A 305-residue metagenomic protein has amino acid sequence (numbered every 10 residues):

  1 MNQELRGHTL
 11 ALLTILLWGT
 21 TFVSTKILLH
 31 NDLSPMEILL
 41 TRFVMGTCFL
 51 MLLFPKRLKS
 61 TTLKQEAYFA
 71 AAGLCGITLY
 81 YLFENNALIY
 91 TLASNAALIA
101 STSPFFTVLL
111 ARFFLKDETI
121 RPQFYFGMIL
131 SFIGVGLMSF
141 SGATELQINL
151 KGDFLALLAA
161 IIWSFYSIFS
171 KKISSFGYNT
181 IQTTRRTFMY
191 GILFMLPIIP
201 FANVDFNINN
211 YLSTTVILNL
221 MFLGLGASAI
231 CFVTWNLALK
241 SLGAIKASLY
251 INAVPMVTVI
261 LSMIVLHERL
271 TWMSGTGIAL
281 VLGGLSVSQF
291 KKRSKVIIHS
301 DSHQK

Functional and structural regions predicted by a protein language model:
M1-E37, L74, L146-K172, L193-L196 (+2 more regions): Glycine-/small-residue-enriched transmembrane alpha-helix faces in small-molecule transporters and effluxers
Q3-G7, D32-M36, L40, T61-A67 (+3 more regions): Juxtamembrane helix-entry segments on the extracytoplasmic side of multipass membrane proteins
A11, T41, A96-T102, F169-L193 (+1 more regions): Helix-helix packing/entry segments at the starts of transmembrane helices
L17, H30-L79, F106-L110, I161-F169 (+2 more regions): Transmembrane alpha-helices of multi-pass small-molecule transport proteins
L17, T21-F22, M51-A100, L137 (+1 more regions): Specific transmembrane alpha-helical segments of multi-pass solute transporters/efflux pumps, especially DMT/EamA
T20, S24-I27, G46-T62, F132-Q147 (+3 more regions): Membrane-interface helix-cap regions at the ends of transmembrane helices in multi-pass membrane proteins
E37-C48, G76, N85-Q123, M128 (+2 more regions): Specific alpha-helical transmembrane segments that line the substrate/conduction pathway and gating interfaces
L50, A70, P104, L110 (+4 more regions): Hydrophobic transmembrane alpha-helices of multi-pass small-molecule transport proteins
